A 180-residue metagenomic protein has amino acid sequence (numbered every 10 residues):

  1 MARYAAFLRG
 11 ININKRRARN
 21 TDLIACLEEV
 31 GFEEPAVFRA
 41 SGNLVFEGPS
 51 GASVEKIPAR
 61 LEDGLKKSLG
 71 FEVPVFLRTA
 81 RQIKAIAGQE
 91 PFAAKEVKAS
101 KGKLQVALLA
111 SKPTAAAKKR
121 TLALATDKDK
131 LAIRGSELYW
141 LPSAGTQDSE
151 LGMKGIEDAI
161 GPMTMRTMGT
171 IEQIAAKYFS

Functional and structural regions predicted by a protein language model:
A2-S41, V45-S180: Surface-exposed, charge/polar-rich loops and edge strands
